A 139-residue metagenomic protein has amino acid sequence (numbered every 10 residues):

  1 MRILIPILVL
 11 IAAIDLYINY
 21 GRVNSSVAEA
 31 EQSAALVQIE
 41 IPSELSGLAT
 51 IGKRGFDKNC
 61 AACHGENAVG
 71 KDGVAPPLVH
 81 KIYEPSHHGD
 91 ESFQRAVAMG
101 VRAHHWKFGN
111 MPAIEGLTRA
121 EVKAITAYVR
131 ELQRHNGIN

Functional and structural regions predicted by a protein language model:
R2-I18: Hydrophobic membrane-insertion alpha-helices, especially the h-region of bacterial N-terminal signal peptides
I3, S33-I39, P76-V79: Short glycine/proline- and charge-enriched loop/turn segments that cap or connect secondary-structure elements
L16-A28: Hydrophobic single-pass membrane-insertion segments
S26-G55: Electrostatic cytochrome c docking/interface patches
L48, G89, F93, E121-V122: Stable alpha-helical elements in mature extracytoplasmic
G52, F56-E66, M111, I125-V129: The canonical Cys-X-X-Cys-His
K53, G65-A96, A113-G116: Gly/Gly-Pro-rich "capping" loops immediately C-terminal to redox-active cysteine motifs in periplasmic/lumenal
D72-V79, M99-L132, G137-N139: Axial heme c-ligation environment in periplasmic c-type cytochrome domains
